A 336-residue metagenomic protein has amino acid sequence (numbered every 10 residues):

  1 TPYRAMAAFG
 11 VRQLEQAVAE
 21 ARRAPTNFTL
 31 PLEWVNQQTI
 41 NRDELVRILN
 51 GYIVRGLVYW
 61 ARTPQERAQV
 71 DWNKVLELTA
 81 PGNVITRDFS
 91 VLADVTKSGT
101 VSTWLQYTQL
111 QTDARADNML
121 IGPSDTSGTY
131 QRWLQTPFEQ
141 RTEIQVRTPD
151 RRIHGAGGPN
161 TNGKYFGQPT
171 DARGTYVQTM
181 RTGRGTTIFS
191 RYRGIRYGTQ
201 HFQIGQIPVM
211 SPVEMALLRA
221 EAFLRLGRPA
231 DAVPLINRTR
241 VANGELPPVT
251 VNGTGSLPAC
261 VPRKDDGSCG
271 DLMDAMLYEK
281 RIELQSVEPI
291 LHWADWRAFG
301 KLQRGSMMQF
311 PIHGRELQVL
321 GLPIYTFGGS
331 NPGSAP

Functional and structural regions predicted by a protein language model:
T1-R115, R152-I153, G157-P336: Acidic/polar-rich alpha-helix caps and helix-coil junctions
N118-G163: C-terminal amphipathic alpha-helical segment
